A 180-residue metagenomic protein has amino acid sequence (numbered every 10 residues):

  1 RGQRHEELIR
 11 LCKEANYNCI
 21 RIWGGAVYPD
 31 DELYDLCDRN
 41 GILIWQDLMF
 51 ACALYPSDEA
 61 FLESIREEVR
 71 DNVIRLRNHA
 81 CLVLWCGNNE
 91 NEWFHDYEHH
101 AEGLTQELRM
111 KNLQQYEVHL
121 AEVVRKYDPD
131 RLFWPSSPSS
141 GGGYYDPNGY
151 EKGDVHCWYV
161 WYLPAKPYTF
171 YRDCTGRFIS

Functional and structural regions predicted by a protein language model:
R1-A53, E59-L84: Active-site-adjacent substrate/metal-binding segments within catalytic domains of carbohydrate-active enzymes
V27-D30, C52-L54, N91-H95, S140-Y144: Flexible loop/turn segments at secondary-structure boundaries
E32-L33, P56, D96-H100, H119 (+2 more regions): Short acidic, glycine/serine/threonine-rich loops at helix termini
M49, N88-E92, P129, P138-S139: Catalytic metal-binding/acid-base residues of hydrolase active sites
D71-M110: Active-site groove signature of glycoside hydrolases
L104-S180: Extracellular glycoside hydrolase catalytic/binding regions
